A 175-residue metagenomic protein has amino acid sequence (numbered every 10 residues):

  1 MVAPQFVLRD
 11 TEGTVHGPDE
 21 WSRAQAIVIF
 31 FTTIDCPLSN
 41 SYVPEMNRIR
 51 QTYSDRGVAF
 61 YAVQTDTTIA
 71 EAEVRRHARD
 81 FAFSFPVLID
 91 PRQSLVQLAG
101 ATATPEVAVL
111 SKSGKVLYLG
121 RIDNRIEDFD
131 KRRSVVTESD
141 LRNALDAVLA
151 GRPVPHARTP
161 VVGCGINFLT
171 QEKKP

Functional and structural regions predicted by a protein language model:
M1-D19: N-terminal "domain-start" segment that seeds a small globular fold
G17-S41, F60, L145: Short active-site neighborhood of thiol/selenol oxidoreductases, capturing the structured segment around
A24-I27, R56-A59, F83-F85, T104 (+1 more regions): Loop/turn elements at helix/coil->beta-strand transitions in domains of secreted/extracellular proteins
I29-F30, A59-Q64, P86-I89, V109 (+1 more regions): Structural recognition of the beta-strand scaffold that forms the well-ordered cores of secreted hydrolase catalytic
T33-P44, T67-T68, V107, C164-N167: Short, thiol/selenol-centered motifs that function as redox-active sites or metal-ligating centers
N40-F81, L88-L98: Structural microenvironment flanking redox-active thiols in thiol-disulfide oxidoreductases
P91-Q171: Thiol/selenol-based redox catalytic cores and closely related redox-interacting motifs
